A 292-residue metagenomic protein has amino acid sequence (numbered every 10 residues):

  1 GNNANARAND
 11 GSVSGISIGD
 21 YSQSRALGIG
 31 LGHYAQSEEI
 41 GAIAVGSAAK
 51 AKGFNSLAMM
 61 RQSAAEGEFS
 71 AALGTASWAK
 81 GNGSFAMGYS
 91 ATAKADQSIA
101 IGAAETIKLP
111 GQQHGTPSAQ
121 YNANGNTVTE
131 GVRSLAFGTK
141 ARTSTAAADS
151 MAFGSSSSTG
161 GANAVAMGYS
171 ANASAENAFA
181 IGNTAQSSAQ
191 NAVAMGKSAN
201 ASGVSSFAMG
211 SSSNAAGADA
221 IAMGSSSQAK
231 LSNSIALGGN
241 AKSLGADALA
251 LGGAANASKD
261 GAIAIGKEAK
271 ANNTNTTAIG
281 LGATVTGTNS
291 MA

Functional and structural regions predicted by a protein language model:
G1-M291: Glycine- and small/polar-enriched repetitive beta-structure motifs of secreted/surface proteins
